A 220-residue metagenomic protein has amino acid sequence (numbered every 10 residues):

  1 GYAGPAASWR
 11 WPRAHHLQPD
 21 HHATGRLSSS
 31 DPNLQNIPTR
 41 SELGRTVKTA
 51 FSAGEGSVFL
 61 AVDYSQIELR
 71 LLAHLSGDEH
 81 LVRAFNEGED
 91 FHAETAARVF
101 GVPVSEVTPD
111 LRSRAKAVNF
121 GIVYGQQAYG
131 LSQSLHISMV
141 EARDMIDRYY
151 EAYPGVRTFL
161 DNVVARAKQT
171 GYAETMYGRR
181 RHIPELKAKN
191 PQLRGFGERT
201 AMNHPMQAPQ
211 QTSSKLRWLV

Functional and structural regions predicted by a protein language model:
G1-E94, R98-S113, Y129, E141: Catalytic nucleotidyl-transfer cores of nucleotide-processing enzymes
R13-A14, D20-H22, A97-V220: Conserved catalytic core of nucleic-acid polymerases
